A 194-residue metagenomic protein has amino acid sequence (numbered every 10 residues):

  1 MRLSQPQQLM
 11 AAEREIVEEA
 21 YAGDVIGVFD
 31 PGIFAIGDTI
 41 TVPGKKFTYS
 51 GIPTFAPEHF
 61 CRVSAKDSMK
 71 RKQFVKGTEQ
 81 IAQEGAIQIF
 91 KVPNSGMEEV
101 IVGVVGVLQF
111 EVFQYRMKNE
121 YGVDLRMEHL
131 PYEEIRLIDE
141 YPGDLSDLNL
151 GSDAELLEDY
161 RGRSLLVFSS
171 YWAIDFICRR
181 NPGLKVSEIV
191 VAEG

Functional and structural regions predicted by a protein language model:
M1-C61, V75-K76, N94-S95, E99 (+5 more regions): Conserved nucleotide-binding/hydrolysis modules and their immediate coupling elements across P-loop/ASCE NTPase motors
Q7, G44, M117, P131 (+1 more regions): A short beta-strand motif that forms part of the nucleic acid-binding face of small beta-barrel RNA-binding folds
G32-I33, S68, G103-F110, Y171-I174: Helix N-cap motif at beta-to-alpha junctions
V63-R71: Short, surface-exposed ligand-recognition loops at beta-strand->loop->(often short) alpha-helix junctions that present
K66, G77, I81, F113-E120: Generic, well-ordered alpha-helical scaffold segments in large soluble proteins
F74-G96: Gly/Ser-centered flexible loop/linker motifs
Q88-D144, D153: Conserved structured catalytic cores and adjacent interaction surfaces of nucleotide-binding/hydrolyzing enzymes
V123, E128, G162-R163, E193-G194: Compositional signal for N-terminal targeting/processing segments
